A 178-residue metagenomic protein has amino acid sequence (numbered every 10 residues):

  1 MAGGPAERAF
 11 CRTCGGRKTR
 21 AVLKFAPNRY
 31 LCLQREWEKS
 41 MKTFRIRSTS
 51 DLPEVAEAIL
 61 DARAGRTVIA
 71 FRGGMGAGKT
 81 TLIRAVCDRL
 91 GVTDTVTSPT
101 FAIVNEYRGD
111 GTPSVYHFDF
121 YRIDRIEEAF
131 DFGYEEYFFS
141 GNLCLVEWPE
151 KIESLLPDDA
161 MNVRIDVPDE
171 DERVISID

Functional and structural regions predicted by a protein language model:
C11-C14, C32: Cysteine-centered motifs
M41-A58: N-terminal pre-Walker A segment at the start of P-loop NTPase domains
K42, D124-A129, E135-D178: Short phosphate-coordinating micro-motif centered on Lys-Gly-acidic
I69-F71: Hydrophobic anchor at the beta1->P-loop junction of P-loop NTPases
G76: Walker A (P-loop) phosphate-binding loop of P-loop NTPases
K79: Conserved lysine of the Walker
V92-Y107: Short beta-strand-centered segment that lines the nucleotide-binding/catalytic pocket of NTP-utilizing
